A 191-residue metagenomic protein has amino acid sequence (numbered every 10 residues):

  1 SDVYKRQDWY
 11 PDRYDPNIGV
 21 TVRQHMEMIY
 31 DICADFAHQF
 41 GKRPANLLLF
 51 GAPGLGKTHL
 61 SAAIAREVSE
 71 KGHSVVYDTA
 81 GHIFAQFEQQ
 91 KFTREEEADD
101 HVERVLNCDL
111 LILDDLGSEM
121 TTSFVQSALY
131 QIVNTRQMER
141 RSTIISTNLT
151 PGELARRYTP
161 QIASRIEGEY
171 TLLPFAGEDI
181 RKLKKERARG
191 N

Functional and structural regions predicted by a protein language model:
D2-Y4: Short, small-residue-biased leader/transition segments that mark boundaries at the very start of proteins
D8-L47: Pre-Walker A (pre-P-loop) alpha-helix and adjacent loop at the N terminus of AAA/AAA+ ATPase modules, a conserved
P44-L60: Walker A/P-loop nucleotide-binding motif
H59-G72: P-loop NTPase Walker A phosphate-binding motif
S69, H73-L106: Short glycine-rich substrate-engagement loop in P-loop NTPases that contacts/grips substrate
H73-S74, N107-L110, E139-I145: Loop/turn-to-beta-strand initiation segments
D78, R104-S123: Conserved P-loop NTPase "ATPase switch" module shared by AAA+ and STAND
F84-Q90, L116-N191: Replace "adjacent to P-loop NTPase cores in ATP/GTP-dependent enzymes" with "adjacent to NTP-binding cores
